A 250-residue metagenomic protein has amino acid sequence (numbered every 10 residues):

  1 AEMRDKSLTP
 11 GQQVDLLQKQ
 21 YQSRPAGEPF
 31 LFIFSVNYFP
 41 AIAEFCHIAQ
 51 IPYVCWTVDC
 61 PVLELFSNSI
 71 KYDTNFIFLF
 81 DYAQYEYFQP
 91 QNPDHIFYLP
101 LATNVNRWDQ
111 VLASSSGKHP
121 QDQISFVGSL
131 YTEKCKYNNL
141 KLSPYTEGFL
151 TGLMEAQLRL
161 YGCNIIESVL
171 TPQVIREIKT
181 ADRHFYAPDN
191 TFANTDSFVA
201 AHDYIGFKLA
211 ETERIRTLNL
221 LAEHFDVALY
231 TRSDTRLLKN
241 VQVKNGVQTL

Functional and structural regions predicted by a protein language model:
A1-Q91, N106-A113, Q242-L250: Extended catalytic core of nucleotide-activated donor transferases of GT-like folds
D94-H95, P100-L250: Nucleotide-sugar donor-binding catalytic core of glycosyltransferases
